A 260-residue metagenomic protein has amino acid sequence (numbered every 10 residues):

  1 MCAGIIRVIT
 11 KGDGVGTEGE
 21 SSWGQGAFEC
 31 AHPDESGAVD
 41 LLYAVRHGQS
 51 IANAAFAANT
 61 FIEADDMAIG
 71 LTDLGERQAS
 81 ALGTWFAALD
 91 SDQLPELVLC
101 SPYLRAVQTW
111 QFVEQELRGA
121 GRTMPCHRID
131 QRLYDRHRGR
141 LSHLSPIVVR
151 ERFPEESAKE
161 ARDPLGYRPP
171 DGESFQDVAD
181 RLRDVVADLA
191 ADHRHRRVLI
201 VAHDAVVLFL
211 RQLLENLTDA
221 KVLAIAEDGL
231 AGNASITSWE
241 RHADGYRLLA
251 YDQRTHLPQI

Functional and structural regions predicted by a protein language model:
C2-E96, L104, Q108-Q111, Q115-G119 (+1 more regions): An N-terminal RHG(E/S)-centered segment typical of histidine phosphatases
G24, F28-H32, S36-A38, S80-A158 (+2 more regions): Phosphate-coordination/substrate-recognition cap region in phosphate-metabolizing enzymes
V39, V107, D184-G245: Active-site-adjacent alpha-helix immediately C-terminal to a catalytic or transition-state-stabilizing loop
V45, D130, V201: Generic enzyme active-site microenvironment
I51-A55, D65, I69-G70, E116-R183 (+3 more regions): Phosphate-handling substructures
Q78, T109, S145, S174 (+3 more regions): Internal, well-ordered alpha-helical segments in soluble enzyme and binding-protein domains
C100-S101, D180, V201-A202: Short beta-strand scaffold positions
